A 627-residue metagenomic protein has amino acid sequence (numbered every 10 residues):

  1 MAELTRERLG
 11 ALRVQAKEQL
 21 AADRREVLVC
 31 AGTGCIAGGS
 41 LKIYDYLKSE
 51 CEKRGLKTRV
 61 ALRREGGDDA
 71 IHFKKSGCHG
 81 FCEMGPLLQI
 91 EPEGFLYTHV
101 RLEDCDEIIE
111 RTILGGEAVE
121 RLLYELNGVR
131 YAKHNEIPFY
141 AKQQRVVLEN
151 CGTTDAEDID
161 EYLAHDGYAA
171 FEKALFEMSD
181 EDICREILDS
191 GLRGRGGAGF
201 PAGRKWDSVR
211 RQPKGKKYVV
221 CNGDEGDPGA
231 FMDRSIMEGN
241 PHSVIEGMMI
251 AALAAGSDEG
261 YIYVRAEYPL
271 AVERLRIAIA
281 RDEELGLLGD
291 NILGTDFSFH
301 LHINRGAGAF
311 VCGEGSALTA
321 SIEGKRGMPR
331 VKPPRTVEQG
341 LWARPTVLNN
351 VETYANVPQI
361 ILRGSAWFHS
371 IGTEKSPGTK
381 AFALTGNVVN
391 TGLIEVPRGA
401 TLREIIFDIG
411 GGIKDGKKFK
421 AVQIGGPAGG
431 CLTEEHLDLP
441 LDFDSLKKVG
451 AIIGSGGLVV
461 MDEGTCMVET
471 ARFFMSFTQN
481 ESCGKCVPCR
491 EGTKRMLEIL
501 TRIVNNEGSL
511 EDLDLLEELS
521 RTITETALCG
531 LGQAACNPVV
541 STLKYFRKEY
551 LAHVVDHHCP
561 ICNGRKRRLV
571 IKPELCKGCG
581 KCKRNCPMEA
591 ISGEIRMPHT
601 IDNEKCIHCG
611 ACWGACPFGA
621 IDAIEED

Functional and structural regions predicted by a protein language model:
A2-R25, L41-F73, M84-P86, E91-Y124 (+12 more regions): Ferredoxin-type iron-sulfur electron-transfer modules in oxidoreductases and energy-metabolism complexes
A31-G39, E83, I187-V209, A251 (+4 more regions): Conserved phosphate/anionic-ligand binding catalytic regions in large, soluble enzymes, centered on
E50-C51, G247-M249, R398-K414: Short amphipathic, charge-patterned alpha-helical segments
L123-D189, A343, N349-G364: Flexible inter-domain linker/hinge segments
K142, V272-R398, G410: Hydrophobic alpha-helical positions that pack around
T154-A169, C221-D233, T336-L341, A383-V388 (+1 more regions): Gly-rich Lys/Arg/Thr-decorated short loops/hinges at beta-loop-alpha junctions or inter-strand turns that position
E172-P213, H369-S370, K375, A383 (+3 more regions): Accessory "access/gating" subregions that flank catalytic or transport cores
G378-N390, V396-R398, L402, P560-I607 (+1 more regions): C-terminal accessory/binding modules appended to enzymatic or scaffolding proteins
